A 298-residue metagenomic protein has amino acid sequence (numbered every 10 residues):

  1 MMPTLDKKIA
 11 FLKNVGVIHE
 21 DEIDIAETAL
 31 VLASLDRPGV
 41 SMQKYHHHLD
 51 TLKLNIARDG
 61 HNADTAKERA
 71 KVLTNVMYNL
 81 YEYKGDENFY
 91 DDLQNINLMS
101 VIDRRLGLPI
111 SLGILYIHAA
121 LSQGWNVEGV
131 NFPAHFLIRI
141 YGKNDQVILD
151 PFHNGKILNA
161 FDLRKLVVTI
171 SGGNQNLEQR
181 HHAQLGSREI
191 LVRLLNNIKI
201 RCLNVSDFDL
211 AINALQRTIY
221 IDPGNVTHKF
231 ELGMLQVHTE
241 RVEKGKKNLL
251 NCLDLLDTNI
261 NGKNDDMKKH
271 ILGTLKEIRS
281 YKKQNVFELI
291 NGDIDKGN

Functional and structural regions predicted by a protein language model:
M1-N298: A structural boundary/capping signal
